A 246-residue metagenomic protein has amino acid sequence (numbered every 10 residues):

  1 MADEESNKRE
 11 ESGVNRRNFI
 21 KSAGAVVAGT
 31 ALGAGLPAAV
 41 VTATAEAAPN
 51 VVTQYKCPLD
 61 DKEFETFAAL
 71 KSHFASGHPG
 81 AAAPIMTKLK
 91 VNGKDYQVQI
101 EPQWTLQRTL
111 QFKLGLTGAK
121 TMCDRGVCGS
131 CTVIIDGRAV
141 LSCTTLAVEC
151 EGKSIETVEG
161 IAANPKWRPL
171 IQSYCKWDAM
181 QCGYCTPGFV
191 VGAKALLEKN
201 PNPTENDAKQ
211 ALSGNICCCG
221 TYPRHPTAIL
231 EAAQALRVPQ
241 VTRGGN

Functional and structural regions predicted by a protein language model:
M1-N15, V51: N-terminal secretory signal peptides
G13, G35-Q97, T242-N246: C-terminal segment of N-terminal export signals and the immediately downstream linker at the start of the mature
N15-G35: N-terminal export leaders
V52, P84, C123, W177 (+1 more regions): Flanking scaffold residues of small Cys/His-coordinated metal-binding clusters
K56, M122, V127, A139-S142 (+2 more regions): The −1 position to Zn-ligating cysteines in a subset of zinc-ribbon hairpins
L59, S130, Y184: Short, cysteine/histidine-rich loop/knuckle motifs that typically chelate Zn2+
Q103-T117, T144-N246: Ferredoxin-type iron-sulfur electron-transfer modules in oxidoreductases and energy-metabolism complexes
